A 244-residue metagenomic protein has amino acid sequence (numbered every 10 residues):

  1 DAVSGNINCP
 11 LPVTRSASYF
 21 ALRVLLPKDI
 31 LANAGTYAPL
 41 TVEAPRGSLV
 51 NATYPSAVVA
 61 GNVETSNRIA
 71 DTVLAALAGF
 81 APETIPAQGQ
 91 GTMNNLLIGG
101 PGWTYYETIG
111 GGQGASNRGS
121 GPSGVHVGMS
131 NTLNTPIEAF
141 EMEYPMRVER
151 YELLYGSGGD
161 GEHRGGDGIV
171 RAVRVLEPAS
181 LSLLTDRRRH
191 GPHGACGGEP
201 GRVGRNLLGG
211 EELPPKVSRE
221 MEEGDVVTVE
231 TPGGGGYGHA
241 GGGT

Functional and structural regions predicted by a protein language model:
D1-T244: Glycine/proline-enriched, intrinsically flexible loops and inter-domain linkers
